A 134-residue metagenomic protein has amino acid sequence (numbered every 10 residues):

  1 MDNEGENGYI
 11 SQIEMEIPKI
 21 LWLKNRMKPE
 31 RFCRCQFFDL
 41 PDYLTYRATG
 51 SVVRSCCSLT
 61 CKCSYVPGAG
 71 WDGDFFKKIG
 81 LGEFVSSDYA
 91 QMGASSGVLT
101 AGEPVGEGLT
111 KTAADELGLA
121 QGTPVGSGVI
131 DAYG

Functional and structural regions predicted by a protein language model:
M1-G134: Glycine-rich phosphate-binding/catalytic subdomain of phosphoryl-transfer and nucleotide/sugar-phosphate-processing
